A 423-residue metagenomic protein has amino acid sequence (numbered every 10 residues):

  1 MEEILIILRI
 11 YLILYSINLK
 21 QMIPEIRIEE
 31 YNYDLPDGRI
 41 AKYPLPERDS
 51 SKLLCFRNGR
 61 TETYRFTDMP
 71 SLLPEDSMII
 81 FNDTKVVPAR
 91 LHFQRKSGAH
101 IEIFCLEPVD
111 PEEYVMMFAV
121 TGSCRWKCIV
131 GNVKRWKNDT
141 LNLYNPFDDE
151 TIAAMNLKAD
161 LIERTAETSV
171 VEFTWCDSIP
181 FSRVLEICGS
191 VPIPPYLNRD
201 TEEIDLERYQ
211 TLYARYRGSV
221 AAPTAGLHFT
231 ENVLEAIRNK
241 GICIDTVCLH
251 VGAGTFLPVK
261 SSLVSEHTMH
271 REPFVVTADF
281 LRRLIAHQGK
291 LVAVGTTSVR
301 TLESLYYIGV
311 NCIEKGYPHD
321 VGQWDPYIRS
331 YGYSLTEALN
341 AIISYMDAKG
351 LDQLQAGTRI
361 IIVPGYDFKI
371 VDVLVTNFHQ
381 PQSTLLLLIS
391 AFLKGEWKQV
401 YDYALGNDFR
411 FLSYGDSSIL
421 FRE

Functional and structural regions predicted by a protein language model:
I7-R9, I13-N18: Short, positively charged and aromatic/hydrophobic N-terminal segments
M22-E423: Surface-exposed, charge/polar-rich loops and edge strands
